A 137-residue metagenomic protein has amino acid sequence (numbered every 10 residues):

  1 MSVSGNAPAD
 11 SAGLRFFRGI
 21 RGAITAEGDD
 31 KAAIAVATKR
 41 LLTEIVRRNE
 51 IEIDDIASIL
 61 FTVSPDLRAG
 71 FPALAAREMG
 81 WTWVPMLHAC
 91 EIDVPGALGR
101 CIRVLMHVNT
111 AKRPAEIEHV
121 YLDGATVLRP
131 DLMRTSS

Functional and structural regions predicted by a protein language model:
M1-S137: Terminal domain-initiation and capping elements
